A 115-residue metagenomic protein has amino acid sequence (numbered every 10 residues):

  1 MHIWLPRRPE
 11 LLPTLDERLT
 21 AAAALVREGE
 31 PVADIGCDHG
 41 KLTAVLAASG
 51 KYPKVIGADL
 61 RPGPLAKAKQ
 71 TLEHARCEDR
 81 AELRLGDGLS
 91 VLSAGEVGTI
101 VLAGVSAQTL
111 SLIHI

Functional and structural regions predicted by a protein language model:
H2-E28, A44: S-adenosyl-L-methionine
E30-D38: Conserved class I S-adenosyl-L-methionine
H39-K51: Conserved SAM-binding loop of SAM-dependent methyltransferases across substrates and taxa, primarily the Class I
K54-D59: Conserved SAM-binding motif I beta-strand of class I
R61-G63: Conserved SAM/SAH-binding beta-strand->alpha-helix loop
K69-A94: S-adenosyl-L-methionine
V97-A103: Short SAM/SAH-binding signature in class I
I113-I115: Conserved small/polar residues in nucleotide/adenosyl-binding loops
